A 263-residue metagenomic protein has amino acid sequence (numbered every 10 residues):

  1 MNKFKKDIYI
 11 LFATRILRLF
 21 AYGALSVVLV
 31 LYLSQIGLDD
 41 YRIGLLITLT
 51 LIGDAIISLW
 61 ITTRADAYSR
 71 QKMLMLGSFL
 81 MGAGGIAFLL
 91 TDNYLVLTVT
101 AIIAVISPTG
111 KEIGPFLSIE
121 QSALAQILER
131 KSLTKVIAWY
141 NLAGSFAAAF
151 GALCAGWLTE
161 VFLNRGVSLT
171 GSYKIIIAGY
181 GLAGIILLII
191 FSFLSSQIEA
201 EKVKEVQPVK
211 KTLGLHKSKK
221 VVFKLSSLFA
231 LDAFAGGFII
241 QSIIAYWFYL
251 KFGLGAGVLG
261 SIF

Functional and structural regions predicted by a protein language model:
N2-I56, A87, V221-F263: Helix-loop boundary and gating motifs at the non-cytosolic
I16, G84, Y94-P115: Hydrophobic core of transmembrane alpha-helices in multi-pass small-molecule transporters, especially MFS/SLC-type
V30-L31, Q35, A149-S172, I176 (+2 more regions): Transmembrane alpha-helix termini and helix-breaking/packing motifs in multi-pass membrane transporters
D40-Y41, E112-F116, A125-Y140, A256-G257: Loop-to-transmembrane helix entry/capping segments in MFS-fold secondary transporters and related SLC/MFSD carriers
I56-S69, T159: Helix-to-loop junctions at the C-terminal end of transmembrane segments in multipass secondary transporters
K72-A87: Structural signature of the two symmetry-related core transmembrane helices
A155, G181-V203: C-terminal membrane-cytosol helix-exit motif in multi-pass small-molecule transporters
